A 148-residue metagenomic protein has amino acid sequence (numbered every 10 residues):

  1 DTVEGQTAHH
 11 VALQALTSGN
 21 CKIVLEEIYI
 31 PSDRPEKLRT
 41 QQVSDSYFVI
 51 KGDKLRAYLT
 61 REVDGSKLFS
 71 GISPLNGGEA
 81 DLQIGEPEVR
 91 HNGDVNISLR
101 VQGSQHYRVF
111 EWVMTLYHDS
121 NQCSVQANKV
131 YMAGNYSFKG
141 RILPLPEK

Functional and structural regions predicted by a protein language model:
T2-S66, Y136: N-terminal secretory signal peptides
V3, T17, F69, L75-N76 (+4 more regions): Intrinsically disordered, low-complexity segments enriched in small/polar residues
V3-T7, L38-R39, D64-K67, G78-L82 (+3 more regions): Short amphipathic alpha-helical surface micro-motifs
T7-H10, V43-S46, N76-E88, Y107-V113: Short small/polar-residue motifs
Q14, K37-R39, S66, G71 (+3 more regions): Generic preference for flexible, low-structure residues
T40-V43, L75-A80, G134-G140: Amphipathic hydrophobic-ligand
F48-D94: Mature extracytoplasmic domains of secretory-pathway proteins
Q83-K148: Helix-rich interaction surfaces within compact, conserved domain-sized segments that mediate assembly or partner
